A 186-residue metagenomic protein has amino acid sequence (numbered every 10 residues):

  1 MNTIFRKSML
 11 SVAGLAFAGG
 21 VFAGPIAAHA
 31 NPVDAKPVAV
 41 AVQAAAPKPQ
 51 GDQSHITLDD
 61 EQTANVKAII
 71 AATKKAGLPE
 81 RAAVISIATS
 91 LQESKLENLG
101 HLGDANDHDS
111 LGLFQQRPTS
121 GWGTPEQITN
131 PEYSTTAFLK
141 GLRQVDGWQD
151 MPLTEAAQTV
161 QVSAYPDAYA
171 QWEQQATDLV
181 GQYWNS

Functional and structural regions predicted by a protein language model:
M1-A16: N-terminal export and membrane-targeting signals
G20-A44: C-terminal region of N-terminal signal peptides and the immediate post-cleavage residues of exported proteins
A46-L91, K95, Y183: Export/targeting segments at the very N-terminus of extracytoplasmic proteins
P49-I56, S94-L153, V162: Peptidoglycan-targeting cell-wall enzymes and recognition modules
I56-A64, A76-V84, P125-Y133, D150-T154 (+1 more regions): Soluble non-cytosolic domains of exported or imported proteins
T63-I70, A83-I87, L113, E132-L139 (+2 more regions): Extracytoplasmic/secreted envelope proteins and their assembly/folding machinery, especially bacterial periplasmic
A88-Q92, A156-T159, S163: Short acidic/histidine-centered micro-motifs embedded in hydrophobic/aromatic stretches that mark compact functional
Y165-S186: Extracellularly exposed regions in secreted/surface proteins, prominently low-complexity, repeat-rich
